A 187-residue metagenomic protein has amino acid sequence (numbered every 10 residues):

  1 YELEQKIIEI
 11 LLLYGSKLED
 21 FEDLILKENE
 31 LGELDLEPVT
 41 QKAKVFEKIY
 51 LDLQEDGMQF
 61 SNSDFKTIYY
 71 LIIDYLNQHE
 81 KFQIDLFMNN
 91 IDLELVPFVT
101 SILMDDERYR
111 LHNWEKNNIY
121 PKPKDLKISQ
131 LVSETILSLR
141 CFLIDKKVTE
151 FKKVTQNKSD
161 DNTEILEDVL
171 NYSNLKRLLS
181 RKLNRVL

Functional and structural regions predicted by a protein language model:
Y1-D85, S101, Y109, W114 (+1 more regions): Non-catalytic protein-protein interaction segments used by genome-maintenance enzymes to assemble and couple activities
F60, L76-N77, I119-L187: Short, small/acidic-rich helices and loops at N termini and domain boundaries of DNA replication/processing enzymes
I73, M88-L93, M104, Q156 (+1 more regions): Short amphipathic alpha-helical surface patches that mediate protein-protein
E80-F142: Amphipathic alpha-helical segments at domain termini/boundaries
